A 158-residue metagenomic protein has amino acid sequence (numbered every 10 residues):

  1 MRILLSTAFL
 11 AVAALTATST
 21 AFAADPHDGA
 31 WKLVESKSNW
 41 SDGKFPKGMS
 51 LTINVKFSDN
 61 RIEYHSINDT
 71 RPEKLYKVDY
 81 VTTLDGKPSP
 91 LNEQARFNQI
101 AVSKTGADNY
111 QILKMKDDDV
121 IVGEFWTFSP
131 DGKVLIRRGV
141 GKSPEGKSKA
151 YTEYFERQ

Functional and structural regions predicted by a protein language model:
M1-F9: Bacterial N-terminal signal peptides that target proteins for export
L10-A11, A21: Cleavable N-terminal signal peptides
F22-Q158: Hydrophobic small-molecule pocket/channel-lining residues, especially in calycin-type beta-barrels
